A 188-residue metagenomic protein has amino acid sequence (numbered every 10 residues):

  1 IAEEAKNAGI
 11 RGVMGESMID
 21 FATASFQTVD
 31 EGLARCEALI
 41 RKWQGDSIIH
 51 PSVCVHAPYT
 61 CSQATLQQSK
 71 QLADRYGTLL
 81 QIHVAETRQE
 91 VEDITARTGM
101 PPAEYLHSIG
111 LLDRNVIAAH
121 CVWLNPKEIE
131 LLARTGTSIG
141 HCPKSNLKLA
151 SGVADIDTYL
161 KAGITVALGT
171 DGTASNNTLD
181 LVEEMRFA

Functional and structural regions predicted by a protein language model:
A2-V122: Metal-coordinating catalytic core of metallo-dependent amide/deamination hydrolases
I10, T137, I164: Short phosphate-binding/catalytic loops that engage adenosine nucleotides
S17-D20, E86, P143-L147, G172-A174: Short, acidic/turn-prone active-site loops that include or flank metal/cofactor- and phosphate-binding residues
V55, H141, T170: Short glycine-centered, acidic/aromatic-flanked micro-motifs in structured strand/loop junctions that mark active-site
S108-N115, D157-A188: His/Asp/Glu-enriched, well-ordered alpha-helical/loop segment that forms or immediately abuts the divalent-metal
A118, P126, N146-V153, T178: C-terminal active-site-proximal or functional interface alpha/beta core segments in diverse enzymes
L124, E128-T137, C142-K148: Long hydrophobic segments that form regular secondary structure
